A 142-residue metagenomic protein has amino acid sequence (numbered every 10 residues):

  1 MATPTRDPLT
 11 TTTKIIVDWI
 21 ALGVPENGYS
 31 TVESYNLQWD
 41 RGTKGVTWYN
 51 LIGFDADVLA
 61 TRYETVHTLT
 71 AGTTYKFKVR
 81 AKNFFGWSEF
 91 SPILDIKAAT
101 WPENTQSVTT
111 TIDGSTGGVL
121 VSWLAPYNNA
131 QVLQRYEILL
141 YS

Functional and structural regions predicted by a protein language model:
M1-S30, A71, F85-V132: Pro/Thr/Ser/Gly-rich low-complexity, intrinsically disordered linker/stalk tracts
V17-W19, L37, Y75-V79, V121-W123 (+1 more regions): Structural signal for hydrophobic/aromatic residues that build the beta-strand cores of folded beta-sheet domains
L22-V46, P126-S142: Solvent-exposed loop/turn segments flanking beta-strands in beta-repeat/beta-sandwich domains
D40-G42, T65-T68: Short acidic/polar micro-motifs centered on Gly/Asp/Asn
K44-F54: Surface-exposed loop/edge segments in extracytoplasmic proteins
A56-D57, A81: A short, sequence-level motif marking secondary-structure junctions
V58-T65: Short S/T/G- and acidic-enriched coil/turn segments that sit immediately N-terminal to beta-strands in beta-sandwich
V66-S88: Beta-strand-rich modules
